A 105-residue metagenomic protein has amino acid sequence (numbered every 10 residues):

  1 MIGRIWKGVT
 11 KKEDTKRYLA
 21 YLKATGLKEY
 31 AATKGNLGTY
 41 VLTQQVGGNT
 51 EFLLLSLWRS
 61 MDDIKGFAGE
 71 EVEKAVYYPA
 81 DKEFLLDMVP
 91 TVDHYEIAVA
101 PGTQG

Functional and structural regions predicted by a protein language model:
M1-R4, A20: Short alpha-helical segments used as structural interaction elements across diverse proteins
I2, Y40-T50, Y77-G105: Glycine-rich beta-strand-turn "strand-cap" elements at beta-sheet edges
G3-G8, Y40-E70: Short, well-ordered beta-strand segments in beta-rich or mixed alpha/beta enzyme and ligand-binding folds
V9-L22: Short, surface-exposed ligand-recognition loops at beta-strand->loop->(often short) alpha-helix junctions that present
K12-D14, A32, V41-Q44: Residues at secondary-structure transition points
D14-K16, D62-I64, A100-G102: Residue-level signal for secondary-structure boundary sites
Y21-L37, L57-D93: An amphipathic, aromatic/His-enriched active-site/gating alpha helix that lines ligand/cofactor pockets
